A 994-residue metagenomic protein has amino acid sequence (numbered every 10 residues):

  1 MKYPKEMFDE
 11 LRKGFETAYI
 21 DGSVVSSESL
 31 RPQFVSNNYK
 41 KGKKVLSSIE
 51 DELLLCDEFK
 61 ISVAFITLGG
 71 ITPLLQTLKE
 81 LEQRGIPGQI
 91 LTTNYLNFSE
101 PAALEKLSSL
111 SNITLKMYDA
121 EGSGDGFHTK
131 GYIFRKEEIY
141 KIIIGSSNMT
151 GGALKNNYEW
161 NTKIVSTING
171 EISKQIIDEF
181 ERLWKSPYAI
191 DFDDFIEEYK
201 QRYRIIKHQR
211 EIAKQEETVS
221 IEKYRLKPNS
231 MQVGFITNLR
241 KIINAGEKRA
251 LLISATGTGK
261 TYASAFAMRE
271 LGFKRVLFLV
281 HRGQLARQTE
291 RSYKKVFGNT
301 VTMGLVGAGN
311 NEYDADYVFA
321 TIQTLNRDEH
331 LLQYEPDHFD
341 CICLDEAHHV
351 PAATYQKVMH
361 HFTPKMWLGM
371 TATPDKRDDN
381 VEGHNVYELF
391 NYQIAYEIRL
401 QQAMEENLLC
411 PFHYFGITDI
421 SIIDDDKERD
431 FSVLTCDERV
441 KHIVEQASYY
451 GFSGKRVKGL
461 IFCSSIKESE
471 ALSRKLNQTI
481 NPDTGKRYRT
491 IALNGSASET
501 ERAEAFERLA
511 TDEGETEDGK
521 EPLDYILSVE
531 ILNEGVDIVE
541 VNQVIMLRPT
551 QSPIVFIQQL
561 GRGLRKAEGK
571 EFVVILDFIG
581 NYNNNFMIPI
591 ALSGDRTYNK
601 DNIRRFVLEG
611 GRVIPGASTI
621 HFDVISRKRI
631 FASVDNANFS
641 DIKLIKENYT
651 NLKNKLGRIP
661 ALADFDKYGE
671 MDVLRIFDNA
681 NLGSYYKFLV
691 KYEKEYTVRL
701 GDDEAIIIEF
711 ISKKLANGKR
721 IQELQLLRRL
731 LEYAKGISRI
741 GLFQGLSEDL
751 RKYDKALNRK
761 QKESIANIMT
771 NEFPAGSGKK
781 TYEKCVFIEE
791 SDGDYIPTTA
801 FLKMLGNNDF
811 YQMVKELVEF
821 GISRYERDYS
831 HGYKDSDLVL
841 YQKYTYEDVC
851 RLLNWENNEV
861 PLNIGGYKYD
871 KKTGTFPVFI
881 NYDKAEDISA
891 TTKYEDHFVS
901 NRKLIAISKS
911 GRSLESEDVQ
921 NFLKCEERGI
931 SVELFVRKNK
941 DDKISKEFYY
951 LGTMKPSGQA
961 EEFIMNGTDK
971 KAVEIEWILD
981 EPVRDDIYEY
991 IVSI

Functional and structural regions predicted by a protein language model:
M1-N229, V233, H348: PLD/PLD-like phosphodiesterase catalytic module centered on the HKD motif
R202-P228, L239, H442, S448 (+4 more regions): Long, largely alpha-helical accessory region at the distal end of helicase-like NTP-driven motors
N244-M268, R282: Walker A/P-loop
V276-L285, T435-N477: Conserved strand-helix element at the start of the C-terminal RecA-like helicase core
R287, G304-L305, N310-N311, H330 (+1 more regions): Conserved helicase ATPase core of P-loop NTP-dependent helicases/translocases
H349-F412: Post-DEXD/H (motif II) to motif III coupling segment of the RecA-like Helicase ATP-binding lobe
Y392-L460: Conserved interdomain linker/interface between the two RecA-like ATPase lobes of SF2 helicase motors
P553-Q558, R562-L592: Conserved segment of the helicase C-terminal RecA-like domain
